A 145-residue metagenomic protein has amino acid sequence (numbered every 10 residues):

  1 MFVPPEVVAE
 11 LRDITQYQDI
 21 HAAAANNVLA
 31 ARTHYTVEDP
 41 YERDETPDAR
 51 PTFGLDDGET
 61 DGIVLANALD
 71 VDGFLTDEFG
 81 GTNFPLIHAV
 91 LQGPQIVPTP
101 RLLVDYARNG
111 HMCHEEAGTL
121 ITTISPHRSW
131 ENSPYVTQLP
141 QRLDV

Functional and structural regions predicted by a protein language model:
M1-L69, F79-P94, R101, R108-H111 (+1 more regions): Active-site-proximal, substrate-binding regions of enzyme catalytic domains and RNA-binding/basic surfaces
D72: Short acidic/polar active-site loop segments enriched in Thr and Asp
